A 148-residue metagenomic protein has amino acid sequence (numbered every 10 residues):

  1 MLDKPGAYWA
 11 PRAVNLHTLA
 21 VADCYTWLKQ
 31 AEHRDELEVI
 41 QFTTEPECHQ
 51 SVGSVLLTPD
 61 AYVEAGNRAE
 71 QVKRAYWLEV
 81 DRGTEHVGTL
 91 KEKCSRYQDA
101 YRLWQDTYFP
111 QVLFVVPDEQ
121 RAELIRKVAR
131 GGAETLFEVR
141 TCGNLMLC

Functional and structural regions predicted by a protein language model:
M1-A20: Interdomain/boundary linker segments immediately adjacent to catalytic/signaling cores
R12-L16, E36-Y76, E85-T89: Active-site metal-binding core of divalent-cation-utilizing nuclease and nuclease-like domains
T26-E36: Extended alpha-helical interface modules used as scaffolds for assembling large macromolecular complexes
A61, A75-Y76, Y108-V115: Hydrophobic beta-strand segments of well-ordered beta-sheets in folded domains
G83-Y101: Mg2+/Mn2+-dependent nuclease catalytic core
Y101-T107: Arginine/glycine-rich "motif VI" loop of SF2 helicases in the C-terminal RecA-like domain
L113-C148: Domain-level recognition of nuclease-like catalytic cores that cleave nucleotide substrates
